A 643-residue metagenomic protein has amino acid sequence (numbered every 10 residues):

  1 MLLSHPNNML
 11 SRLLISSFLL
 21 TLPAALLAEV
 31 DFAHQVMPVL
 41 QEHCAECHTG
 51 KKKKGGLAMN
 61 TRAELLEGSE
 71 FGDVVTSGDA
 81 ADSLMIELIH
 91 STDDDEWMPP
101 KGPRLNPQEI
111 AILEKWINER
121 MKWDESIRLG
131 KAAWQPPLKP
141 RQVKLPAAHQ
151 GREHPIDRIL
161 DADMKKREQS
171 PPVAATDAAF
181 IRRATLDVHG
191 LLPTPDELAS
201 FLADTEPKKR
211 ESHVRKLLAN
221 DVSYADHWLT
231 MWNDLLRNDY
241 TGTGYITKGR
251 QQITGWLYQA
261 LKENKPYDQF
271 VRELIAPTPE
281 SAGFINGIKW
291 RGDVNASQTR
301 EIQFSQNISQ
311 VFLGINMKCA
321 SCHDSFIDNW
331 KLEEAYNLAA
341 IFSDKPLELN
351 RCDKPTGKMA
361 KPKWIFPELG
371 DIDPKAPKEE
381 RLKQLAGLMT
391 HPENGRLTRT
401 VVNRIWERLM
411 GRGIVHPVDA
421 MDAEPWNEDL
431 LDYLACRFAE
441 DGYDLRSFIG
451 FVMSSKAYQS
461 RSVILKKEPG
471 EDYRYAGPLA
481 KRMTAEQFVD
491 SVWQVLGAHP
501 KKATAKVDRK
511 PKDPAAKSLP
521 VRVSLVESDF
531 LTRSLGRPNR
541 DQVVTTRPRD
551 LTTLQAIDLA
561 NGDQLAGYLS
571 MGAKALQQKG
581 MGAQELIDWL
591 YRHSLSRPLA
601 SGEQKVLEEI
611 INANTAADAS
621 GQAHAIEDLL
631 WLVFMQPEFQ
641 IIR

Functional and structural regions predicted by a protein language model:
M1-S11: N-terminal secretory signal peptides that target proteins for export/translocation
A28-D31, E67-V74, K101, R141-R152: Acyl-group handling in specialized metabolite and lipid biosynthesis
E29-E46, K54-M59, V311-K318: Local sequence-structure signature of Cys/Sec-based thiol-disulfide redox active-site neighborhoods
E29-F32, K101-D124, E379-K383, Y443: C-terminal capping alpha-helices of c-type cytochrome domains
E46, K52-A58, E70-F71, L84-I110 (+2 more regions): Axial heme c-ligation environment in periplasmic c-type cytochrome domains
H48-G50, T76-A81, K101-K115, G151-I156: Periplasmic c-type cytochrome electron-transfer domains
M59, E96, E114, W123-E368 (+6 more regions): Short, structured secondary-structure elements that scaffold catalytic or ligand/cofactor-binding regions
